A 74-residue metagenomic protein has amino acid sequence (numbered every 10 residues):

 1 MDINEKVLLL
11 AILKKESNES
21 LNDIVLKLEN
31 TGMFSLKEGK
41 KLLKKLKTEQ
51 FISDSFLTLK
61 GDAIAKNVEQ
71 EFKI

Functional and structural regions predicted by a protein language model:
D2-T31: Short amphipathic alpha-helical interface segments
N18-E19, F34, I52, I74: A general structural signal for well-ordered secondary-structure junctions
E19-D23, K37-E38, F56: Alpha-helix N-cap and coil->helix boundary residues
T31-T48: Short amphipathic alpha-helical interaction segments
K47-F56: A short, conserved structural fragment
L57-D62: Residue-level signal for threonine
A63-I74: Short, amphipathic alpha-helical interaction segments positioned at domain boundaries
